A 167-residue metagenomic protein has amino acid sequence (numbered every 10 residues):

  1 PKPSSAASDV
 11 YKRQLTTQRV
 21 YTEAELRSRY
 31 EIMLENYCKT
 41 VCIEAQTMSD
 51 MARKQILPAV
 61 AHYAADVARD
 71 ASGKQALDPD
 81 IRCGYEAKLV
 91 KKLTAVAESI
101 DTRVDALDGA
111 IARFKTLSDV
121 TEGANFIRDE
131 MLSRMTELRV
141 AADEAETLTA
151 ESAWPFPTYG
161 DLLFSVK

Functional and structural regions predicted by a protein language model:
P1-A7, Y11: Single conserved hydrophobic/aromatic residue that forms the stacking wall/gate of nucleotide- or nucleobase-binding
S8, L15, L26, Y30 (+8 more regions): Long, contiguous hydrophobic alpha-helical segments, chiefly transmembrane helices and signal peptides
K12-I32, G160-S165: Acidic, low-complexity proline/glycine-rich segments
I32, M51, Q55-H62, D66 (+4 more regions): Charged, amphipathic alpha-helical oligomerization/scaffolding segments
C38-S49, R53, D70-A97, A110-L132 (+1 more regions): Alpha-helical rod/repeat scaffolding segments in eukaryotic adaptors/tethers and long-chain four-helix cytokines
E137, E144-A145, A153-V166: Preference for long, well-ordered alpha-helical segments
